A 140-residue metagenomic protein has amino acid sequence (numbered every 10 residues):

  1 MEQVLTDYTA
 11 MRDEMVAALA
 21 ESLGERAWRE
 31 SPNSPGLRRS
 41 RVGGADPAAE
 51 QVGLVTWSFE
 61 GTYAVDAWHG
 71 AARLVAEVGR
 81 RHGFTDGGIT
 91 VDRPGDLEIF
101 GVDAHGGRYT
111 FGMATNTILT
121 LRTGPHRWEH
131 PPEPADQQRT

Functional and structural regions predicted by a protein language model:
M1-E50: N-terminal leader/targeting segments
Y8, L19-A20, W68, L74-V78 (+2 more regions): Generic hydrophobic, helix-prone segments enriched in Leu/Val/Ile
R12-V16, L97-T140: Extracellularly exposed regions in secreted/surface proteins, prominently low-complexity, repeat-rich
W28-V42, G87-G107, T115: Ser/Thr-rich, low-complexity intrinsically disordered terminal regions
L37-D46, T56-A64, T123-T140: Short N-terminal signal/transit or membrane-insertion segments and the immediately adjacent low-complexity/disordered
G43-F59, G106-T120: Short, Lys/Arg-enriched charge-dense amphipathic segments
A48-P94: Long, charged/polar, surface-exposed segments that mediate recognition or autoinhibition
